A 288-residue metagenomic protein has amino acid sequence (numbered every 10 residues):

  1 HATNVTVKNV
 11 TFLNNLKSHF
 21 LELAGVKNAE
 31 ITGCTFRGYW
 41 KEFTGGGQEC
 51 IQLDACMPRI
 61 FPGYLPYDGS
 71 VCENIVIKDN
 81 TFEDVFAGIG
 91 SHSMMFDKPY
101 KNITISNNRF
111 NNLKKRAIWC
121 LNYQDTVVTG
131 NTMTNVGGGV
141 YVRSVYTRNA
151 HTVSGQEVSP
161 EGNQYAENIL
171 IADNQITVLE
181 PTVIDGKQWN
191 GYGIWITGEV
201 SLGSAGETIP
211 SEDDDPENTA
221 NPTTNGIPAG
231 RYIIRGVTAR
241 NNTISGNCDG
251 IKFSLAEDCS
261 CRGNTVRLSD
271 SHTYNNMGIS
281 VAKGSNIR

Functional and structural regions predicted by a protein language model:
H1, T11, L16-A24, Y39-C50 (+10 more regions): Short glycine/acidic-rich loop motifs that flank beta-strands on beta-rich extracellular proteins
H1, T6, E22, E30 (+14 more regions): Extracellular beta-strand solenoid repeats
H1-N15, N28-R37, E73-E83, S106: Parallel beta-helix/beta-solenoid
A2, V26, C56, C72 (+5 more regions): Small-residue (G/S/T/A) turn/hinge positions that recur once per unit in extracellular repeat modules
F43-G46, A55-S70, M94-D97, V145-Y165 (+2 more regions): Intrinsically disordered, low-complexity Ser/Thr- and acidic-rich flexible linkers and loops, especially at boundaries
T126, V136, R148-A150, L202-S204 (+1 more regions): Flexible loop/turn segments at secondary-structure boundaries
S201-T219, T265, S269-Y274, A282-R288: Acidic, glycine- and Ser/Thr-rich low-complexity intrinsically disordered tracts in extracellular/secreted proteins
